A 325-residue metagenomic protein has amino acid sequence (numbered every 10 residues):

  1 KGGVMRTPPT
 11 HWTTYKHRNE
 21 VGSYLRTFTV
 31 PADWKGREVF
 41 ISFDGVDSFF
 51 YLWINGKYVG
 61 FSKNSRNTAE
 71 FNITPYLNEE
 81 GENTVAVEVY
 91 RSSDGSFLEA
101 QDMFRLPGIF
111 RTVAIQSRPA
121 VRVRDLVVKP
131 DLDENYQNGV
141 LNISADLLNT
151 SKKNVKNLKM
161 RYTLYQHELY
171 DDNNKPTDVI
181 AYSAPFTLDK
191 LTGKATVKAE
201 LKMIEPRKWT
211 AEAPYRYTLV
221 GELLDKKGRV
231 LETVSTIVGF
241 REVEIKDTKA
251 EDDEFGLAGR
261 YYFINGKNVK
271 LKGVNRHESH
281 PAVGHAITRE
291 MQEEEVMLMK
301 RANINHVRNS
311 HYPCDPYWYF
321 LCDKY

Functional and structural regions predicted by a protein language model:
T14-D125, T150-N154, H167-E168, R308 (+2 more regions): Accessory beta-strand-rich segments of carbohydrate-active enzymes
I54, N138-T187, A195-V197: Beta-strand-rich binding/interaction modules
G56, V113, Y217, V238 (+2 more regions): Conserved, mostly hydrophobic/aromatic
N67-A69, F186-L188, K194-I204: A beta-strand/beta-hairpin structural motif
F71-L77, K198-P214: Signal that preferentially marks extracellular ectodomain short beta-strand elements of beta-sandwich modules
A86-E88, T218-E222: Extracellular recognition modules
A120-K152, E251-Y261: Surface beta-strand/loop "capping" patches
V127, V220-M299: N-terminal carbohydrate-binding accessory modules
